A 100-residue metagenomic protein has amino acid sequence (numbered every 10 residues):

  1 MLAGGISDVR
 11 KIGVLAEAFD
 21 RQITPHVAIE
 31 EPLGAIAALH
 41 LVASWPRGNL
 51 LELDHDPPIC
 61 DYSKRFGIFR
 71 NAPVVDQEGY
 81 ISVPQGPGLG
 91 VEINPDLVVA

Functional and structural regions predicted by a protein language model:
M1-Y80, P84: Shared catalytic-loop signature of beta/alpha-barrel
P95: Active-site and glycan-interaction determinants of carbohydrate-active enzymes
V98-V99: Intrinsic disorder at enzyme termini
